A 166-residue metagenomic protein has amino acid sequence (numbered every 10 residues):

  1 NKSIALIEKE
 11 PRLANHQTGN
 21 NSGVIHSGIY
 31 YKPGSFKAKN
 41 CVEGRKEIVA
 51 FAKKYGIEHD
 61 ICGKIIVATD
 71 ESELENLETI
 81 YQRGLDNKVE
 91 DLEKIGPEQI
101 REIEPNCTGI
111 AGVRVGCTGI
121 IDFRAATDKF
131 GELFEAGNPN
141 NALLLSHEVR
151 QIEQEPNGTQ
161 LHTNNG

Functional and structural regions predicted by a protein language model:
K2, I57, V89, P139-N141: Short glycine/serine/threonine/alanine-rich loop segments
K2-N21: Glycine-rich FAD pyrophosphate-binding loop
K9, N21, G63, G96 (+2 more regions): A secondary-structure boundary/capping signal
N20, S72-N76, I103-I110, E153-N165: A short, glycine/Asx- and small/polar-enriched loop/turn that sits immediately N-terminal to a beta-strand
G23-Q99, I103, G109: Dinucleotide-binding Rossmann-like beta1-alpha1 core, especially the glycine-rich loop that anchors the ADP
V113-G166: Helical element adjacent to the flavin cofactor pocket in flavoenzyme catalytic cores
